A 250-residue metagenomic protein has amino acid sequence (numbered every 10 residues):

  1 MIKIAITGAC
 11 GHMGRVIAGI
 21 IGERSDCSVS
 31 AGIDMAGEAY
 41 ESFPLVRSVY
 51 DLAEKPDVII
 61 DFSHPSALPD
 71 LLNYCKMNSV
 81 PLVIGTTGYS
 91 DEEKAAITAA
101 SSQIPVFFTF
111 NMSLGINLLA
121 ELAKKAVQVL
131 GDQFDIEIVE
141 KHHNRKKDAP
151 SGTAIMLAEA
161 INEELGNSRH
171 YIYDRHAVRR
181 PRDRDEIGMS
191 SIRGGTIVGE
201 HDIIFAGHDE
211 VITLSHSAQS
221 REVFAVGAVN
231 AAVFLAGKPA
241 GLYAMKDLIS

Functional and structural regions predicted by a protein language model:
I2: Nucleotide donor/acceptor-binding cores
A5-T7, H12-Y50, P56, D132-S250: C-terminal substrate-binding/catalytic lobe of Rossmann-fold NAD(P)-dependent oxidoreductases
V29, L45, L82-V83, V106-F108: Hydrophobic beta-strand scaffold residues
I59-I60: N-terminal Rossmann-like NAD(P) cofactor-binding module of classical short-chain dehydrogenase/reductase
S63-H64, T87, S191-R193: Short glycine-/small-residue-rich Rossmann-like dinucleotide-binding loops
L72-N73, M77, T86-V106, N117: Rossmann-fold NAD(P)-binding glycine/threonine-rich loop
P81, A96-S113, G131-I136: Rossmann-fold dehydrogenase core element
L118-Q133, A149: Rossmann-like NAD(P)H-binding beta-loop-alpha module
